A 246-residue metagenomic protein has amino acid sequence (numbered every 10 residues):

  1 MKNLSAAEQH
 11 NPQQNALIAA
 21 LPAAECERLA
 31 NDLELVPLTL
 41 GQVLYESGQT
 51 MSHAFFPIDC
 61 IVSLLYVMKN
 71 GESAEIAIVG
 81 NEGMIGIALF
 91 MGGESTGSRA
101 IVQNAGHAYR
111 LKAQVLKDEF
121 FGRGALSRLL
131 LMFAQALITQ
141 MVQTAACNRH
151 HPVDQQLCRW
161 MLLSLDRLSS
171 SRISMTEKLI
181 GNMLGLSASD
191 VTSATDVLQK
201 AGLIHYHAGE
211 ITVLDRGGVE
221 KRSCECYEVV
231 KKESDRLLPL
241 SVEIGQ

Functional and structural regions predicted by a protein language model:
M1-T39, M84, L89-F90: Cyclic nucleotide-binding regulatory module and flanking cytosolic helices
A20, I78, R110, S174 (+1 more regions): Short aromatic/basic micro-patch
L29, L65, I87-A88, E119 (+1 more regions): Residues that scaffold the ATP/ADP-binding catalytic core of kinase and kinase-like folds
Q42-N104, T195: Cyclic nucleotide-binding regulatory domains
I61, G106-A108, E210: Structural motif
A77-Q135, T139, Q143: Cyclic-nucleotide recognition modules
Q103-A105, F120-L186: Polybasic "coupling" helices that flank or enter modular domains
L162-Q246: Phosphate-/nucleic-acid-contacting segments
